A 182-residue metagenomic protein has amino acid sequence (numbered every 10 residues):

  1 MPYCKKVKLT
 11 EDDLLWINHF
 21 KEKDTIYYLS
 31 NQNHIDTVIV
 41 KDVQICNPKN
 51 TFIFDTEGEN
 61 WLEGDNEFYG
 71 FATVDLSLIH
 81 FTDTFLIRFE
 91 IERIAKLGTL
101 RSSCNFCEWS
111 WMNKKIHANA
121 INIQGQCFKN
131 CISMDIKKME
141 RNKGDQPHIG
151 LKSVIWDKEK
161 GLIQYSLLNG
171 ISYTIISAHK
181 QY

Functional and structural regions predicted by a protein language model:
P2-Y182: Conserved functional acidic sites
